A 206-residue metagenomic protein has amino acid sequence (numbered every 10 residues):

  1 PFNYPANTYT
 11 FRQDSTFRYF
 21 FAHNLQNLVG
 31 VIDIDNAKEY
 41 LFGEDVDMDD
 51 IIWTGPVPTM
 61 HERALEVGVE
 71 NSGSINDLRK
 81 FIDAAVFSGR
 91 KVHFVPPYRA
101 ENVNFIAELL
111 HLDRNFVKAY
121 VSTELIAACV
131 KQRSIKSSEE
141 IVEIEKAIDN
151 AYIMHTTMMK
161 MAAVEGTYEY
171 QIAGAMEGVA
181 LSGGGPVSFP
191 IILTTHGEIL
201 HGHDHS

Functional and structural regions predicted by a protein language model:
P1-I153: A composition/biophysics-driven feature that prefers long, compositionally simple stretches
P5-F11, T123-A128, T167-S206: Short catalytic-site patches enriched in acidic/histidine residues that coordinate or position cofactors/metals
G30, G43, G55, G68 (+8 more regions): Residue-identity detector for glycine
F42, W53, T156-T157, A163 (+2 more regions): Short linear functional motifs in flexible/disordered or boundary regions
V130, T156-K160, E198: A broad detector of the eukaryotic-type serine/threonine protein kinase catalytic domain
K136, E140-K160, G166-G184, F189: Active-site pocket-lining segments that scaffold enzyme catalytic pockets across diverse folds
